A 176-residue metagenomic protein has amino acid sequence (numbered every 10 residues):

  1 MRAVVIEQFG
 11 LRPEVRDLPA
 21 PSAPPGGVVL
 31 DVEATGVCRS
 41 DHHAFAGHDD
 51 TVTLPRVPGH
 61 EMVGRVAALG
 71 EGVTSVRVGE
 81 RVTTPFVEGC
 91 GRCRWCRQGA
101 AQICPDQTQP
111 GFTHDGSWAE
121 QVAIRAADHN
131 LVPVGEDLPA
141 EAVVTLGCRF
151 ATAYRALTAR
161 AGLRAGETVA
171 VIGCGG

Functional and structural regions predicted by a protein language model:
Q8, E71, Q98: Short, conserved catalytic or interaction motifs in soluble domains
G10-V15, R39-S40: Short N-terminal binding/cap micro-motifs at the start of the first secondary-structure element
P19-T35, H48-R94, G135-L138: Glycine-rich beta-strand-centered segment in the early N-terminal region that forms part of a ligand/cofactor-binding
S40-A46: Cytochrome P450 core scaffold surrounding the K-helix E-X-X-R motif and the conserved "meander" helix-loop region
C90-I172: NAD(P)H dinucleotide-binding glycine-rich loop of Rossmann-like/cofactor-binding domains, especially the beta1-alpha1
G175: Conserved glycine-rich cofactor-binding loop
